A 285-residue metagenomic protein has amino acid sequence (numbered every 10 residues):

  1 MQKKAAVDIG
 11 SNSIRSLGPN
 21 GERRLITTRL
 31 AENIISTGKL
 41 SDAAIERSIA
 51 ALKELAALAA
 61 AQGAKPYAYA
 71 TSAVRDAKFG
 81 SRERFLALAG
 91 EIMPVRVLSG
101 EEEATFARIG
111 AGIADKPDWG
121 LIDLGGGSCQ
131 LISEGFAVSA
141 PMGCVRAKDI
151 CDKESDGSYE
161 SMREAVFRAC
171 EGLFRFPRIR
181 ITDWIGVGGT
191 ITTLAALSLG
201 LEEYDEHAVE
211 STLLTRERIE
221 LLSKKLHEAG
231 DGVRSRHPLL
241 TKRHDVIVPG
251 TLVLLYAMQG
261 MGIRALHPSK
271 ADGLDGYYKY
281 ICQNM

Functional and structural regions predicted by a protein language model:
K3-I9, W119-I122: Two-metal-ion RNase H-like nuclease active-site motif
K4, G18, E22-R24, N33-A57 (+3 more regions): Helical "lid/coupling" subdomains associated with nucleotide-phosphate turnover
D8-S11, P249: A short catalytic or substrate-binding loop motif that flags glycine-/basic-rich loops and adjacent residues that bind
N12-I14, G127: Conserved Rossmann-like nucleotide-cofactor binding loop
T27-R29: Short, glycine-rich, amphipathic interfacial segments at transmembrane boundaries or analogous
